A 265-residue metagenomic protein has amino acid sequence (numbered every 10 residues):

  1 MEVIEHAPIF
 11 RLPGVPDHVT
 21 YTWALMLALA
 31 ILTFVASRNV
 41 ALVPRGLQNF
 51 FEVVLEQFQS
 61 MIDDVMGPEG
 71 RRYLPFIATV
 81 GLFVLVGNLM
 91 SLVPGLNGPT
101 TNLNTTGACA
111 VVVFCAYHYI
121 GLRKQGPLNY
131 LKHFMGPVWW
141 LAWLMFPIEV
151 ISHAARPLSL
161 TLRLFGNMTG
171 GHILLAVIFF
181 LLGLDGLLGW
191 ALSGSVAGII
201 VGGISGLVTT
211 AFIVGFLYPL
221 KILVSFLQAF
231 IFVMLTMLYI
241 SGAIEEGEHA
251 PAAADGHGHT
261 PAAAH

Functional and structural regions predicted by a protein language model:
M1-H265: Selective transmembrane helix interface/packing segments
